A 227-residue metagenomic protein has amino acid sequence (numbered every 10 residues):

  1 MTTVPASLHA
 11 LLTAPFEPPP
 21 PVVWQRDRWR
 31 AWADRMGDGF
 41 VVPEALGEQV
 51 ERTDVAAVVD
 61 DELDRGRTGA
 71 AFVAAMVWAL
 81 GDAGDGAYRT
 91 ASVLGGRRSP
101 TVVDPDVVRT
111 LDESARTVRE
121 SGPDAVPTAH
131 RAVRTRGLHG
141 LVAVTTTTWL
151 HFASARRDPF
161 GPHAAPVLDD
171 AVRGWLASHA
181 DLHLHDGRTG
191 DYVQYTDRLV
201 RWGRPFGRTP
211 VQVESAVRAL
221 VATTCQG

Functional and structural regions predicted by a protein language model:
M1-V103, A155: Structure-specific DNA junction-binding interface
M1-V41, T147, S154-G227: C-terminal accessory module of base-excision DNA glycosylases/AP lyases that mediates lesion recognition and DNA
A14, D61, R65, W78 (+4 more regions): Surface-exposed polar/charged interaction patches
G47-V55, G122-A129, D191-Q194: Short acidic alpha-helix initiation/capping motifs at coil-to-helix transition points, especially at protein N-termini
V58-G66, A79, R131-R136, P162 (+2 more regions): Short, charged/polar micro-motifs that form catalytic or ligand-binding hotspots
D64-R67, D82-L138: Helix-hairpin-helix/helix-loop-helix acidic hairpins
S114-T117, S121, A132, F152 (+3 more regions): Mid-sequence acidic-hydrophobic segments that form the walls of catalytic/ligand-binding cavities or oligomerization
